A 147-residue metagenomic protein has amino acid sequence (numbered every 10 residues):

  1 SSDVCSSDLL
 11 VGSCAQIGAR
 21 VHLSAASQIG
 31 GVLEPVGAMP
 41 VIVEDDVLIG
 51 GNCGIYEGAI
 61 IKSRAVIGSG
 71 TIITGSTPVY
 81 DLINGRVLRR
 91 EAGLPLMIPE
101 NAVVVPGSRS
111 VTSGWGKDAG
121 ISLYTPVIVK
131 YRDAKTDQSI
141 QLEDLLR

Functional and structural regions predicted by a protein language model:
S1-S6: Short, small-residue-biased leader/transition segments that mark boundaries at the very start of proteins
S7-D8, G12-V21: Glycine-rich, small/polar surface segments that engage phosphate groups of diverse ligands
I17-A19, L23-R147: Glycine-rich hexapeptide-repeat left-handed beta-helix
